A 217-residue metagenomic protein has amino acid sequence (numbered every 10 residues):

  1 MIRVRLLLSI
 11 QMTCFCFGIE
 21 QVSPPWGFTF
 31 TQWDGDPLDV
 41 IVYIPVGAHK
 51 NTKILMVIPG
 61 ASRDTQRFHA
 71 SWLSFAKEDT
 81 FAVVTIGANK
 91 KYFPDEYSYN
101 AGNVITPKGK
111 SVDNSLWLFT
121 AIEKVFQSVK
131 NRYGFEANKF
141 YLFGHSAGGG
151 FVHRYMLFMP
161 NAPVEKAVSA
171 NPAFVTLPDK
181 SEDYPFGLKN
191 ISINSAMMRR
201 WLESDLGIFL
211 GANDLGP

Functional and structural regions predicted by a protein language model:
M1-S9: Sec-dependent signal peptide recognition, specifically the positively charged N-region followed immediately by
C16-I54, D64-R67, D79-F81, G87 (+9 more regions): A domain-start/cap signature at the N-terminus of enzymes
M56-I58, A170, L210: Alpha/beta-hydrolase
P59-R63: Active-site glycine-rich loops that stabilize anionic/oxyanionic intermediates across multiple enzyme folds
L73-S74, K189-L206: Short amphipathic alpha-helices and their capping/turn segments at secondary-structure boundaries
Y99-K108, L215-P217: A solvent-exposed, charged loop/short amphipathic helix patch at secondary-structure junctions
A121-N138: Conserved acidic catalytic loop of the alpha/beta-hydrolase fold
D205-P217: Conserved strand-to-loop "acid loop" that flanks and positions the catalytic carboxylate
